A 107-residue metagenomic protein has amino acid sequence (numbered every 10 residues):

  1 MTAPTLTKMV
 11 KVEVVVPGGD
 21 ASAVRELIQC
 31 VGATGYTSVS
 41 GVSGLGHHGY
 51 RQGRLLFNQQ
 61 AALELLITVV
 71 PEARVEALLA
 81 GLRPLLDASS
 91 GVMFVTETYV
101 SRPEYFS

Functional and structural regions predicted by a protein language model:
M1-S107: Positively charged, small/polar-rich N-terminal and surface patches that mediate targeting and assembly and bind
